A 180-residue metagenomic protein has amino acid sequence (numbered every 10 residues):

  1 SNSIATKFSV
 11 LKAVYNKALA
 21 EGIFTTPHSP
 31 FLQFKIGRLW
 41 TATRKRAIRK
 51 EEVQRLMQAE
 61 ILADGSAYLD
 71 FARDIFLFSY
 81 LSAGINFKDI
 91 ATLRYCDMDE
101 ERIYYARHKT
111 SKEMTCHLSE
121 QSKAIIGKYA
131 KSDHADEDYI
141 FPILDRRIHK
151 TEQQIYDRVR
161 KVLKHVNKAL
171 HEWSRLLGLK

Functional and structural regions predicted by a protein language model:
S1-P30: N-terminal DNA-binding recognition helix of tyrosine site-specific recombinases/integrases
S3, K7-L11, R49, F71-A72 (+4 more regions): Hydrophobic (often cysteine-bearing) scaffold residues that line and stabilize catalytic clefts of nucleotide/cofactor
N16-T26, S79-E100: Short, charged phosphate-coordinating catalytic segments
F24-E60, R146-Q154: Flexible interdomain linker/hinge and immediately adjacent N-terminus of the catalytic tyrosine-recombinase domain
L32-Q33, T92-K131: Conserved tyrosine-mediated DNA breakage-rejoining catalytic core shared by Y-recombinases
T41-A42, I126-K168: Major-groove DNA-contacting interfaces characterized by cationic-aromatic clusters
Q54, Y80, K88-A91, C116 (+2 more regions): Feature representing long, continuous alpha-helical segments
L62-A67, R158-R160, K164-K180: Short, basic (Lys/Arg/His-rich) helix/loop patches that form interaction surfaces in the mid-to-C-terminal regions
